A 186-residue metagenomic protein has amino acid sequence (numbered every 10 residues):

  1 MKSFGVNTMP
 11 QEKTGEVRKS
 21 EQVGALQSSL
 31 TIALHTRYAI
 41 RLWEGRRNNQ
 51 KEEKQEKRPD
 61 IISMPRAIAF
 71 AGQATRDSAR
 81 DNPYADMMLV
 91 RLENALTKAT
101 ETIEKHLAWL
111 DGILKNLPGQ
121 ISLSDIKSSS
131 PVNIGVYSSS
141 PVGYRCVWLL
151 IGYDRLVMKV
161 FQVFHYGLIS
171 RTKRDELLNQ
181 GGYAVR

Functional and structural regions predicted by a protein language model:
K2-L149, R155, Q162-F164, N179-R186: Polar/charged low-complexity regulatory segments
M158-K159, T172: Mid-to-C-terminal oligomerization/interaction "stalk" domains of large proteins
L168-I169: Conserved hydrophobic residue
K173-L178: Short hydrophobic alpha-helical segments that form membrane-spanning helices or hydrophobic packing faces of helical
